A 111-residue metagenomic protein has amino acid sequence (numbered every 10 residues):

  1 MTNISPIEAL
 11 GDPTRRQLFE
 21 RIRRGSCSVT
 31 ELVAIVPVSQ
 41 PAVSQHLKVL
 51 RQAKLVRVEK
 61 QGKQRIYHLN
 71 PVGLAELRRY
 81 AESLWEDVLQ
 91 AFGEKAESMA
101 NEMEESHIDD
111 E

Functional and structural regions predicted by a protein language model:
M1-T2, A9, R21-I35, Q40 (+2 more regions): C-terminal regulatory/oligomerization modules of transcriptional regulators
I4, L10-R16: Short alpha-helical elements of helix-turn-helix
R15, G62-K63: Basic, alpha-helical helix-turn-helix
E20, S44-K48: Base-recognition residues in the alpha-helical recognition helix of bacterial helix-turn-helix
Q40-P41, R65: Helix-turn-helix
R51-G62, H68-L69: Beta-hairpin "wing" of winged helix-turn-helix
